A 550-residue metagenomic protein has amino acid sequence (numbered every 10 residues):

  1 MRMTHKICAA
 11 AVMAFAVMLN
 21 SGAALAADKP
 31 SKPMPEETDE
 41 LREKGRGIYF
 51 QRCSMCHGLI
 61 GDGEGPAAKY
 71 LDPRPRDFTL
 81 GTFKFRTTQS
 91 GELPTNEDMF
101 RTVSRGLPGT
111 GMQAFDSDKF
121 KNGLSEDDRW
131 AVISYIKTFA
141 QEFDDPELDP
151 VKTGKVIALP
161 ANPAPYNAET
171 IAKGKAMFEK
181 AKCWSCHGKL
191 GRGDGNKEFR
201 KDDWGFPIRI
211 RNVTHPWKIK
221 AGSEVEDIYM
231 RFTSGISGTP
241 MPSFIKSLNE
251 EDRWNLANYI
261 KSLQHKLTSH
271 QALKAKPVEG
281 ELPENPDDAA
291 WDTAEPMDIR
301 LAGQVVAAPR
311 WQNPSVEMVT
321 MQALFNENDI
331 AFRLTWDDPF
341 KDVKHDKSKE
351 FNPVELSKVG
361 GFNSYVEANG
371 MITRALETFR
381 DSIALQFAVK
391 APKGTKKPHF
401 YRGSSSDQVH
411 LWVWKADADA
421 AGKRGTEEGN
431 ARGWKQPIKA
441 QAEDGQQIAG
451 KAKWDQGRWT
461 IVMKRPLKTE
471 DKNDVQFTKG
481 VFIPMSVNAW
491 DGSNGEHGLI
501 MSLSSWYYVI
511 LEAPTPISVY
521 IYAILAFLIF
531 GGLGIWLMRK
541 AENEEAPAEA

Functional and structural regions predicted by a protein language model:
A10-N20: Bacterial N-terminal signal peptides
A26-I48, P146-E179, L267: Electrostatic cytochrome c docking/interface patches
E40, R46-P73, R105-G109, A140-D144 (+4 more regions): Periplasmic/extracellular electron-transfer cofactor-ligation site, primarily the c-type cytochrome heme-c attachment
Y70-K121, E126-F139, F199-K246, E250-K261 (+2 more regions): Extracytoplasmic electron-transfer domains, predominantly the class I c-type cytochrome c fold
F115-D118, N122-K175, K189, Y259 (+2 more regions): Extended surface/linker regions that mediate inter-domain or inter-protein docking in multi-component redox
Q264-H345, E428, G498-A550: Order/disorder boundary and secretion-linked terminal/linker segments
P277-L301, H345-A449, K453-W454, Y507-E512: Extracellular/luminal beta-rich ligand-recognition and adhesion surfaces characterized by aromatic-Gly/Pro-enriched
D471-A513: Membrane-proximal extracellular "stem/stalk" segments of glycoproteins immediately N-terminal to a transmembrane helix
